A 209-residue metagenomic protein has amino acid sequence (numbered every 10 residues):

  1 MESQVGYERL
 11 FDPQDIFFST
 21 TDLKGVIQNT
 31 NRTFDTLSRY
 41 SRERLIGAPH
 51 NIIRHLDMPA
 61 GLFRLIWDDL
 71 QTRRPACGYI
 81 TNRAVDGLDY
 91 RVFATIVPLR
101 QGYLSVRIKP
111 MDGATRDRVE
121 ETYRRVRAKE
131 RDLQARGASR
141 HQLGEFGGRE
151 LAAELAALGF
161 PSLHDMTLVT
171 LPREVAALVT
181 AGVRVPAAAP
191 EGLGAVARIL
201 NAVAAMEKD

Functional and structural regions predicted by a protein language model:
E2-R127: Sensory/regulatory domains in signal-transduction proteins
L62, T115, T122, G147 (+1 more regions): Alpha-helical structural motif
Q101-R184: Sensory coupling linkers of modular signal transduction proteins
A177, A187, E191-K208: Polar/charged heptad-repeat coiled-coil helices used as signal-transmission/dimerization stalks
